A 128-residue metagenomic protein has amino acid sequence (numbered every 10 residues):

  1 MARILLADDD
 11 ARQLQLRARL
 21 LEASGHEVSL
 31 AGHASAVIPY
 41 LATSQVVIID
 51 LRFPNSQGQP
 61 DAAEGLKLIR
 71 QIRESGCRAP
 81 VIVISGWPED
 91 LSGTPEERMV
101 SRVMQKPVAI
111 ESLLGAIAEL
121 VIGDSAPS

Functional and structural regions predicted by a protein language model:
D8: Conserved acidic carboxylate
A11-S29: Two-component/phosphorelay signaling modules centered on CheY-like receiver
S29-L51, N55-S56: Acidic, metal-coordinating helix/loop segments flanking the phosphotransfer/catalytic sites of two-component signaling
L41-A42, Q71-R78: Conserved phosphotransfer cores of two-component systems
D50-R70: Conserved phosphotransfer microenvironments
I84-S85: Hydrophobic/aromatic residues positioned on beta-strands within the core alpha/beta folds
P95-M104: As written
V108-I117, S125: C-terminal output helix
